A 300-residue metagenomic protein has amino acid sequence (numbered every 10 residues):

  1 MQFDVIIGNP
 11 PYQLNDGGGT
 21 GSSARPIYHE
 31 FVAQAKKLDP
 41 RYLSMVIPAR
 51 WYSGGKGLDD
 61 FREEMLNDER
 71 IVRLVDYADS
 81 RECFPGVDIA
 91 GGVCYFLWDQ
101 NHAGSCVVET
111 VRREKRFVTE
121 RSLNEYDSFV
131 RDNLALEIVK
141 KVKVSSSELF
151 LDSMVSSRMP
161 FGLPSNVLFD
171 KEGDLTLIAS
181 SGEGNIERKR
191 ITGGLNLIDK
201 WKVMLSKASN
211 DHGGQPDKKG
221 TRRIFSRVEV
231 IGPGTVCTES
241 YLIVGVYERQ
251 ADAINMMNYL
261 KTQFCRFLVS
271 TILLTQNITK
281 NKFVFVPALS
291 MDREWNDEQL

Functional and structural regions predicted by a protein language model:
M1: S-adenosyl-L-methionine
I6-I7: Hydrophobic beta-strand segment of the Class I
P10: Conserved NAD(P)H cofactor-binding loop of Rossmann-fold oxidoreductase domains
L14-E82, C94-W98, M256: Conserved Class I SAM-dependent methyltransferase catalytic core
S80-L300: C-terminal substrate-recognition regions of SAM-dependent nucleic acid methyltransferases
